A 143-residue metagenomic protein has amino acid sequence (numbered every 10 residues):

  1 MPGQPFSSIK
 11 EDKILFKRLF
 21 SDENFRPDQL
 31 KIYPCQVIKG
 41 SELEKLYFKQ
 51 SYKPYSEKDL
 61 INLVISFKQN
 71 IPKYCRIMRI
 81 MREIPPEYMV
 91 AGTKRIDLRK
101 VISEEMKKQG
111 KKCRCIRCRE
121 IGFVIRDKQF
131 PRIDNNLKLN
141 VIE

Functional and structural regions predicted by a protein language model:
M1-E42, K58-P86: Conserved C-terminal portion of the radical SAM core fold that forms the substrate/S-adenosylmethionine-binding
S51-E143: C-terminal accessory regions of radical SAM enzymes
